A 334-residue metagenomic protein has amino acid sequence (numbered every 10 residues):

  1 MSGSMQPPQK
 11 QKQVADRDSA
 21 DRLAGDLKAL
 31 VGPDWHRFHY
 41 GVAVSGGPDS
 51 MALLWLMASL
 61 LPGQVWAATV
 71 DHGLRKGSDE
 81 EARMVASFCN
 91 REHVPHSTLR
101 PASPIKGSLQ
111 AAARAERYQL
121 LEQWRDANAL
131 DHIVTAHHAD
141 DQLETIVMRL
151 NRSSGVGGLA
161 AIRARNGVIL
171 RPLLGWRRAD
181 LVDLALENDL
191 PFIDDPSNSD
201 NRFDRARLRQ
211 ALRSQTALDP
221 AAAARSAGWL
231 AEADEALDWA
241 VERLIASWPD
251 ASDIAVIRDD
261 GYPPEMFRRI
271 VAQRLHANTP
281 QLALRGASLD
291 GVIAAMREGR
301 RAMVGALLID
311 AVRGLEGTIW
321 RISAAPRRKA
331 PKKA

Functional and structural regions predicted by a protein language model:
S2-G46, W66, H72, P101 (+3 more regions): AMP-forming adenylation/ATP pyrophosphatase catalytic core
S2-R149, A179-D180, R328-K329: ATP-dependent adenylation/nucleotidyltransferase module used to activate substrates
D79, G107, R202, A224 (+1 more regions): Non-catalytic, surface-exposed connector residues within folded enzymatic/regulatory domains
K106-A111, D204-A206, T318-R321: Short, solvent-exposed polar/charged micro-motifs at secondary-structure junctions
N128, Q215, E298-G299: Glycine-centered loop/turn motifs
H132, H138-Q281: Flexible helical/loop "lid" subdomain adjacent to adenine-nucleotide binding pockets
